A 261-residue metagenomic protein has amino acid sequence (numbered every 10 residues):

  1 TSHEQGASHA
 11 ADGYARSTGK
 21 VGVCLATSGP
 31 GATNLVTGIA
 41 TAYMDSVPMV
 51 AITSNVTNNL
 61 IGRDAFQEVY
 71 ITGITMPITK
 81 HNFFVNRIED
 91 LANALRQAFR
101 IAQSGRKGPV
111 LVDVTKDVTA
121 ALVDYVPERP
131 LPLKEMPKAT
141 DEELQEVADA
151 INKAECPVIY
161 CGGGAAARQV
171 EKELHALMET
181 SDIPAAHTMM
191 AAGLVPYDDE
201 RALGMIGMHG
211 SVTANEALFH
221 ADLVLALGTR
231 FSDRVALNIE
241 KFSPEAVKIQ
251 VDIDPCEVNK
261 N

Functional and structural regions predicted by a protein language model:
T1-N261: N-terminal alpha/beta PP-like core and its mobile active-site loop of ThDP/TPP-dependent enzymes
